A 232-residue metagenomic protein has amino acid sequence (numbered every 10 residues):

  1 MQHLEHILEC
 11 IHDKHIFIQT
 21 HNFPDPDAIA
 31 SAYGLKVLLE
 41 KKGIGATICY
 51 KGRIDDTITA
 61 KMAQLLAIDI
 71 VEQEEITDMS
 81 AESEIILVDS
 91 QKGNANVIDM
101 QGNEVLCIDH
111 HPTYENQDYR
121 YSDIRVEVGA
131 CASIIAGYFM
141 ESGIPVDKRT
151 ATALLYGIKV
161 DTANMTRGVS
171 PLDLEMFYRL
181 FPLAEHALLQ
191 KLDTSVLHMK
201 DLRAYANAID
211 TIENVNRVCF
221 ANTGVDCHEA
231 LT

Functional and structural regions predicted by a protein language model:
M1-I7, N94-G102, V126-I135: An acidic intrinsically disordered interaction segment
Q2-P26, A30-M62, I76-S83, A163-T232: Hydrophobic helix-and-loop "lid/oligomerization" segment in the mid-to-C-terminal part of catalytic domains
E9-I11, T77-S80, V97-M100, E115-N116 (+3 more regions): Solvent-exposed alpha-helices and their adjacent loops that cap or buttress functional pockets in soluble metabolic
D25-D27, D89, D109, D161: Acidic active-site catalytic centers that drive phospho-/nucleotidyl reactions and related ester hydrolyses
L35-K36, G102-L106, D123-I124, M176: Glycine-rich, phosphate-binding/catalytic loops in enzymes
K61-Y121: Active-site cofactor/cluster-binding pocket
I86-D89, G157, N222: Short beta-strand segments
H110-Y178: Short alpha-helices
